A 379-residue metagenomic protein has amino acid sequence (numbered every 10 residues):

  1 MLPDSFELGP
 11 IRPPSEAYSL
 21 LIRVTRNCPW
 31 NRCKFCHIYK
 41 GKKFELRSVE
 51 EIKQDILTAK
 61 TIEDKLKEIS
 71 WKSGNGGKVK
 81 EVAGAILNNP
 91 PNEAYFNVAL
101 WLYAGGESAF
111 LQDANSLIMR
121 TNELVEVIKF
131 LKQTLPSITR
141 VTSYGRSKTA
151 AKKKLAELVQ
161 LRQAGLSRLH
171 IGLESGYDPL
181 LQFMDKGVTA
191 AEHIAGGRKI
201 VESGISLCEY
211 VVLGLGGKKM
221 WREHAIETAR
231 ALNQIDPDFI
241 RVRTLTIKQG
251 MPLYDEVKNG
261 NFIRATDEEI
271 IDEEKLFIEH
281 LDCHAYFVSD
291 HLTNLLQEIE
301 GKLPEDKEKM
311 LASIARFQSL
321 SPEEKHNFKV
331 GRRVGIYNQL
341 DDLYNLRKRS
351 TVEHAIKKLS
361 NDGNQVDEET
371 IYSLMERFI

Functional and structural regions predicted by a protein language model:
M1-E16, N233, F239-R241, I247-I379: Auxiliary Fe-S-binding modules of radical SAM enzymes
P14-K80: Canonical Radical SAM [4Fe-4S] cluster-binding loop centered on the CxxxCxxC motif and its immediate flanking residues
L20-I22, A109, V141-S143, L169-I171 (+3 more regions): Hydrophobic faces of well-ordered beta-strands that scaffold small-molecule active sites in alpha/beta enzyme cores
C28, C36, I52, L111 (+5 more regions): Conserved, mostly hydrophobic/aromatic
I52, L124, K154, H193 (+3 more regions): Aromatic/hydrophobic pocket-lining residues that form the small-molecule binding cavity in soluble enzyme cores
T61-S203: Conserved SAM/AdoMet-binding glycine-rich loop
R146-K148, G172-Q182, K199-H224, R243-Q249 (+2 more regions): Conserved strand-turn element in the central/C-terminal portion of the radical SAM core barrel that lines
K152-V159, G216-Q234: Catalytic cores of alpha/beta
